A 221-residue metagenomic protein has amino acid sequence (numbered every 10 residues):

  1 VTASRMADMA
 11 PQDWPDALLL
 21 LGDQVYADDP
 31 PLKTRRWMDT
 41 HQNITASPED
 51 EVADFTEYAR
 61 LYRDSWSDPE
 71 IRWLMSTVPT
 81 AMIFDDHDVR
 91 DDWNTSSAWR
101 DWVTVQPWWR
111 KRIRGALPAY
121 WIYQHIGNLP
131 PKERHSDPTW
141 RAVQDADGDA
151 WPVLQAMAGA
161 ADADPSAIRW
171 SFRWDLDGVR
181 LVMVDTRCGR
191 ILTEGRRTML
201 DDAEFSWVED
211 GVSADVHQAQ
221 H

Functional and structural regions predicted by a protein language model:
V1-H221: Metal-dependent phosphoester/phosphodiester hydrolase catalytic core
